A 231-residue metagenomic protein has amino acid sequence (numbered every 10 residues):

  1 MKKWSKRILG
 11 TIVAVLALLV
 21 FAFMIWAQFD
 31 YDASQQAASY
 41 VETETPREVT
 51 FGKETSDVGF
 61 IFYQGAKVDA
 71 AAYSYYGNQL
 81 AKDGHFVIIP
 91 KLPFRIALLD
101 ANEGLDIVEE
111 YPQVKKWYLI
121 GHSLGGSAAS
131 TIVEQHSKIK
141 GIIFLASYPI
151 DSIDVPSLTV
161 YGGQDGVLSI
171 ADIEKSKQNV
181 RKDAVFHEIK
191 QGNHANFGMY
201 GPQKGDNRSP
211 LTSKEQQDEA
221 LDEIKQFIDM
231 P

Functional and structural regions predicted by a protein language model:
L9-I25: Hydrophobic membrane-insertion alpha-helices, especially the h-region of bacterial N-terminal signal peptides
D57-G65: Short beta-strand element of the alpha/beta-hydrolase
Y76, L168-N179: Short alpha-helix in the alpha/beta-hydrolase fold that links the catalytic acid
G77-A97: Conserved alpha/beta-hydrolase
I120-A129: Gly/Ala-rich beta-loop-alpha elbow adjacent to hydrolase catalytic centers
K138-S147, P156: A conserved short beta-strand
T159-Y161, D165: Short beta-strand/loop motif that positions the catalytic acidic residue of the alpha/beta-hydrolase fold
V180-K204: Catalytic histidine neighborhood in serine/cysteine hydrolases with alpha/beta-hydrolase-type architecture
